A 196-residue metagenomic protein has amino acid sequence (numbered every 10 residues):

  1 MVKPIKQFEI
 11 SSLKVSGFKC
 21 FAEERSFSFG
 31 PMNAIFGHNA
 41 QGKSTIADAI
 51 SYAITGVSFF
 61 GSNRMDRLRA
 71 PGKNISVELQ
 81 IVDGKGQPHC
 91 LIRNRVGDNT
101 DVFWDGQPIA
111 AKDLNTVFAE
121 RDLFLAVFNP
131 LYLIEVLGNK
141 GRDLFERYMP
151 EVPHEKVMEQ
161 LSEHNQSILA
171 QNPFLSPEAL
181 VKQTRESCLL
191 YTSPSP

Functional and structural regions predicted by a protein language model:
V2-S51: Pre-Walker A-like glycine/lysine-rich segment at the N-terminus of P-loop NTPase domains
Q41, T45, I109, V136-K140: Charged, alpha-helix-enriched surfaces in structured cytosolic catalytic cores of large nucleotide-utilizing machines
T45, R64-R69, S162-Q166: Juxtamembrane/interface motifs at transmembrane-helix termini
T55-E135, V152: Nucleotide-state sensing region of NTPase/ATPase domains
V117, L123-A170: Extended assembly-interface/linker segments at domain junctions
L180, T184-S187: An accessory alpha-helical subdomain
Y191-P196: Conserved small/polar residues in nucleotide/adenosyl-binding loops
